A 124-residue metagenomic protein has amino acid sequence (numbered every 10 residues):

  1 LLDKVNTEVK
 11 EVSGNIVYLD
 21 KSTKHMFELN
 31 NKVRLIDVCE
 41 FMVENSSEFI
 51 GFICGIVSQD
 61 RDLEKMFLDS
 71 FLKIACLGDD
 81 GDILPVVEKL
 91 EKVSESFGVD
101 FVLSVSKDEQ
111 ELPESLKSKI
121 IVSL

Functional and structural regions predicted by a protein language model:
L1-V57, L112-S115: Conserved P-loop
V57, R61, K65-L124: Replace "adjacent to P-loop NTPase cores in ATP/GTP-dependent enzymes" with "adjacent to NTP-binding cores
